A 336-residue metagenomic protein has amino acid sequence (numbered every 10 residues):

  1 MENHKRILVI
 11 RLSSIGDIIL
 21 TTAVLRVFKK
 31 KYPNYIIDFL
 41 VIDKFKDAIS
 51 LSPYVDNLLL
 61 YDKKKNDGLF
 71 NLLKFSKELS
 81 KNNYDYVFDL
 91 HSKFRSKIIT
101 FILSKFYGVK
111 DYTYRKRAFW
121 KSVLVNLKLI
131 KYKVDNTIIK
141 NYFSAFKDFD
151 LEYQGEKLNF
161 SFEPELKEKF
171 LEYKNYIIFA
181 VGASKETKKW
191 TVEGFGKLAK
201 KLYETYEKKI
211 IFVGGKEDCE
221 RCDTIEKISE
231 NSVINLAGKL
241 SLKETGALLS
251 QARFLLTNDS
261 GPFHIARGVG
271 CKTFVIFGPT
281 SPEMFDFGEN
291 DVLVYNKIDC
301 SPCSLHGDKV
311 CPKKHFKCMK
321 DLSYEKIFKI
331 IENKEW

Functional and structural regions predicted by a protein language model:
M1-W336: Catalytic machinery of carbohydrate-active enzymes, primarily nucleotide-sugar-dependent glycosyltransferases
